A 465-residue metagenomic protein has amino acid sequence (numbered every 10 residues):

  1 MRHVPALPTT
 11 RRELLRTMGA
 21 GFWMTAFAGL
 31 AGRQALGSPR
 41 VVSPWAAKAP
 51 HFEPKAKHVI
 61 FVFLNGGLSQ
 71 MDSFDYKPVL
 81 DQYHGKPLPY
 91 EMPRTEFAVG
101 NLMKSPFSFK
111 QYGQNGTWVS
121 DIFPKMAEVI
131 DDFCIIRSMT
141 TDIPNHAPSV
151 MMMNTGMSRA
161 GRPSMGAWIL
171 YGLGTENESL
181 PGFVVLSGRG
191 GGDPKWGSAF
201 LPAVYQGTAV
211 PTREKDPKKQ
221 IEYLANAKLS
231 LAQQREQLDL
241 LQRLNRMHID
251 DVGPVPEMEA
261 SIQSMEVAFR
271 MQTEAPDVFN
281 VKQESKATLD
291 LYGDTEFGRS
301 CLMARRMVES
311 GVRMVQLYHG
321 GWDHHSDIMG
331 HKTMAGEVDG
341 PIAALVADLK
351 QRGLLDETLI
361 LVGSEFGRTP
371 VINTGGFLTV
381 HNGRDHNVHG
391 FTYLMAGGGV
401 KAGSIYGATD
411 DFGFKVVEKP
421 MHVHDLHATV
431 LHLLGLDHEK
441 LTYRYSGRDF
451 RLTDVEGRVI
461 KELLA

Functional and structural regions predicted by a protein language model:
M1-A465: Ligand-binding pockets and gating/stacking loops
